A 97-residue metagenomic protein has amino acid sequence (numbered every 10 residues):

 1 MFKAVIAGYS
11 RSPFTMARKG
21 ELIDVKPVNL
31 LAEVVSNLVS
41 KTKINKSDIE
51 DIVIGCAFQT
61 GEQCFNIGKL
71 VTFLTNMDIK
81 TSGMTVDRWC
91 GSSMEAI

Functional and structural regions predicted by a protein language model:
M1-T81: Conserved "HGTGT" condensation-loop signature of ketosynthase/thiolase-family condensing enzymes that catalyze
V86-I97: Active-site-proximal alpha-helical scaffold in enzymes
